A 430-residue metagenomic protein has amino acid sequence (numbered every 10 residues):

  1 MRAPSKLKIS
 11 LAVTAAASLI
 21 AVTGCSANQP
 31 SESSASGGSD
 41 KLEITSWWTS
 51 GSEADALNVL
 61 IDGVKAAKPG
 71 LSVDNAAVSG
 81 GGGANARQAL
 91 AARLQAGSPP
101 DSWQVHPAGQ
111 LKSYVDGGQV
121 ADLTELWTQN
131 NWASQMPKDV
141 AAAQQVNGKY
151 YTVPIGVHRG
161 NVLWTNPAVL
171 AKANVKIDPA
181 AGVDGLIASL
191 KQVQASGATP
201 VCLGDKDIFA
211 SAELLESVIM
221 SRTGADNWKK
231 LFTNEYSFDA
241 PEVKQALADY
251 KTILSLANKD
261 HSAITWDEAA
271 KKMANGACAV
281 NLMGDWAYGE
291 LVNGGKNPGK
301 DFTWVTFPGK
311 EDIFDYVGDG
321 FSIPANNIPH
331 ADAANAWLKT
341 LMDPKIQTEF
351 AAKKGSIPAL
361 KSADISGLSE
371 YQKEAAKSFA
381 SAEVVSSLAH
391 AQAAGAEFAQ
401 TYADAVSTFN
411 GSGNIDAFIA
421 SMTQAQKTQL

Functional and structural regions predicted by a protein language model:
R2-K112, E349, A417, Q424-L430: Conserved N-terminal structural module of periplasmic/extracytoplasmic solute-binding proteins
A66, S255, N293-S356: Extracytoplasmic/periplasmic substrate-recognition and gating elements
P69, A141, F302-V305, A351-A403: Long, aromatic- and glycine/proline-rich binding clefts that accommodate carbohydrate-like moieties
P100-D101, W132-A168, T199-P200, K310-I313 (+1 more regions): A structural signal for short loop-to-beta-strand junctions that line the ligand-binding cleft of periplasmic/secreted
H106-G160, L214, E370: Hinge/lid segment of periplasmic solute-binding proteins
N147, Y151-I155, N161, G185-E235 (+1 more regions): Extracytoplasmic/periplasmic solute-binding protein
A171-K172, A382-L430: Conserved C-terminal helix/tail region of periplasmic/extracytoplasmic solute-binding proteins
L190-K191, F232-S262: Glycine-centered hinge/linker elements that transmit conformational signals in sensory and ligand-binding systems
